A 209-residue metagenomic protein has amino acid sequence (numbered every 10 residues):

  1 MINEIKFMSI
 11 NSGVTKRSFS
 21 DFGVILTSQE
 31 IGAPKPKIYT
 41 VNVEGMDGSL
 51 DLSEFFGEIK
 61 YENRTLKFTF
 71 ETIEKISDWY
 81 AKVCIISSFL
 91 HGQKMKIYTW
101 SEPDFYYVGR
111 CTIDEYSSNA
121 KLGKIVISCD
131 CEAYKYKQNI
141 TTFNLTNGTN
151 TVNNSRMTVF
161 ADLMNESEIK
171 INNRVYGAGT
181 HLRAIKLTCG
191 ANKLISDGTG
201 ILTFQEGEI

Functional and structural regions predicted by a protein language model:
M1-I209: Extracellular/virion structural assembly segments
